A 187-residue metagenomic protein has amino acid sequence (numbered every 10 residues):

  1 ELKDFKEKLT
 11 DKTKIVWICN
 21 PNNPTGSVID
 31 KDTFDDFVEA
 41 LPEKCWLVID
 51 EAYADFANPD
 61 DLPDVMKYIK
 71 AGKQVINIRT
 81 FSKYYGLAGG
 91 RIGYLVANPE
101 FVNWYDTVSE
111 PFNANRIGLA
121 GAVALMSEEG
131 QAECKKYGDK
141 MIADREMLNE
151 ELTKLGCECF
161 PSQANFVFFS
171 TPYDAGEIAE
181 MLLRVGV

Functional and structural regions predicted by a protein language model:
L2, K6-L9, W17, D35 (+2 more regions): Class I S-adenosyl-L-methionine-dependent methyltransferase catalytic core
L2-K12, P24-L47, E51-Y84: Active-site pre-lysine segment of PLP-dependent enzymes
T13-I18, A124-E128: Short, basic/glycine-rich phosphate-binding loops at helix/coil junctions that contact nucleotide phosphates
I15-P21, L47-E51, F160-Q163: Short beta-strands and strand-loop turn motifs
N20, E51, F56, A97 (+1 more regions): Glycine-rich, N-terminal phosphate-binding loop of Rossmann-like dinucleotide-binding domains
Q74-T153, C157-F160: PLP-dependent aminotransferase class I/II
I142, L152-V185: Conserved PLP-binding catalytic core of the aspartate aminotransferase-like
